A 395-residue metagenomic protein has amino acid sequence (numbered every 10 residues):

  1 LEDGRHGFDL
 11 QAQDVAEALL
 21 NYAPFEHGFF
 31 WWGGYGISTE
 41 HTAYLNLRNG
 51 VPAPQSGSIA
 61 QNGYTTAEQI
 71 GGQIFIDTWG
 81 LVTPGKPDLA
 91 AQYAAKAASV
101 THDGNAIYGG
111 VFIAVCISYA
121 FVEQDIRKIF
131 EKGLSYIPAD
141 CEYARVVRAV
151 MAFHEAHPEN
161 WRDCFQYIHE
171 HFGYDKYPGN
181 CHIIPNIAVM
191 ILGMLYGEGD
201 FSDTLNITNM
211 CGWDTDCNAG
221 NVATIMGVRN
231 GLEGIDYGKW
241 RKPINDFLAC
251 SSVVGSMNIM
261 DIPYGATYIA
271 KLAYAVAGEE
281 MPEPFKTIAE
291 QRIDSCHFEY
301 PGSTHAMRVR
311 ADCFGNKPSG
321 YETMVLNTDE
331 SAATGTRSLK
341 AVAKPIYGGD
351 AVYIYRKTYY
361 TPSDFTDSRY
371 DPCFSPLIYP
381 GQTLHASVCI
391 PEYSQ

Functional and structural regions predicted by a protein language model:
L1-I70: Acidic catalytic motifs of isoprenoid enzymes
P24-G34, D103, V122, A139-A144 (+2 more regions): Secretory-pathway/luminal and periplasmic proteins that interact with or process carbohydrate-rich
E40-H41, L89-A97, G110-V111, P243-N245: Short, conserved phosphate-binding/catalytic loop or strand-edge motifs used in phosphoryl-/nucleotidyl-transfer
Y44-A67, I76-K86, A95-V100, A114-G212: Accessory "access/gating" subregions that flank catalytic or transport cores
H102, I113, I191-K271, C389: Catalytic phosphate/nucleotide-handling subdomain of diverse soluble enzymes
V253, A277-T334: Extracellular carbohydrate-recognition regions
F298, L339, K357-Q395: Extra-cytoplasmic beta-strand recognition segments
E322-T366: Short carbohydrate-recognition loop motifs
